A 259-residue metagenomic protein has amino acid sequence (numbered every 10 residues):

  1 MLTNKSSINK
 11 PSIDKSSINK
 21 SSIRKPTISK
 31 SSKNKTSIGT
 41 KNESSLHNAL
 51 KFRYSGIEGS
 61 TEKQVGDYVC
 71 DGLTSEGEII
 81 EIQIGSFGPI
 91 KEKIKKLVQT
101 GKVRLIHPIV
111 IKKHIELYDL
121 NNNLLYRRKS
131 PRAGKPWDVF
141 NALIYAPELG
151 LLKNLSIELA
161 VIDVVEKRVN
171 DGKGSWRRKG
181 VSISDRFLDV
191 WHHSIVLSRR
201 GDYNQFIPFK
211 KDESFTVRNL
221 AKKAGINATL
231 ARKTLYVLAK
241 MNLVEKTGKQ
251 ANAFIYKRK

Functional and structural regions predicted by a protein language model:
M1-K10, D14, N19-K20, R24-V69 (+1 more regions): Acidic-basic catalytic patches of nuclease active cores, encompassing PD-(D/E)XK and other metal-cofactor nuclease
L50, C70-S86, I90, L97 (+1 more regions): Conserved catalytic cores of phosphodiester-cleaving nucleases, focusing on short active-site segments
R127-V196: Long, low-complexity, charged/polar intrinsically disordered regions in eukaryotic proteins
K211-K223: Short acidic, hydrophobic short linear motifs in intrinsically disordered regions
L220, L235-M241: Basic amphipathic alpha-helical segments that dock to polyanions
I226-V237: Short amphipathic alpha-helical interaction segments
A239-K249: A short, conserved structural fragment
K249-K259: Short, cationic-aromatic polyanion-contact patches
